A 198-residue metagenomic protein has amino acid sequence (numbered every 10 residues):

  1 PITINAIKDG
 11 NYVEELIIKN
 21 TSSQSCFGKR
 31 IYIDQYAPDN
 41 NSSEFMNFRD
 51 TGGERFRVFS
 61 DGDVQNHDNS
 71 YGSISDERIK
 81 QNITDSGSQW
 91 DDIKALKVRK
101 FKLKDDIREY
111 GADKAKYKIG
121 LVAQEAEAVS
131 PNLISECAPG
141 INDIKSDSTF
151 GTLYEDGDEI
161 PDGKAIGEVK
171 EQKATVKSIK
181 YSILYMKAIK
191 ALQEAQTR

Functional and structural regions predicted by a protein language model:
P1-R49, E54-R57, D61-N66, S70-Y71 (+3 more regions): Short Gly/Ser/Thr-biased coil->beta-strand turn/linker motifs that build repetitive extracellular beta-solenoid/fiber
V13, F150, G163, Y181-I183 (+1 more regions): Generic N-terminal initiation segments characterized by hydrophobic and/or small/turn-forming residues
S23-S25, V122, L184, A188: Catalytic-loop motifs flanking and including active-site residues across diverse enzymes
N40, G53-I179, R198: C-terminal intramolecular chaperone/autoprocessing and neck/assembly modules of extracellular spikes and adhesins
K177-R198: Long, leucine- and charge-enriched amphipathic alpha-helices that form heptad-repeat coiled-coil/leucine-zipper-like
